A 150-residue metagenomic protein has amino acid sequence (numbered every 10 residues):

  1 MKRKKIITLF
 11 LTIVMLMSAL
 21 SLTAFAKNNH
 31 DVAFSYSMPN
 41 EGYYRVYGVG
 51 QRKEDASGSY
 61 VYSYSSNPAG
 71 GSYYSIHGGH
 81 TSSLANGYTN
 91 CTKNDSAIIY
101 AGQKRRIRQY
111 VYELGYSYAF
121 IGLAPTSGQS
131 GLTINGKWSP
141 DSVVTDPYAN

Functional and structural regions predicted by a protein language model:
M1-R52: N-terminal prepro-regions of secreted/extracellular proteins
E41-R52, A97-Y116: Beta-sandwich interaction modules
Q51-K53, S63-N67: Non-cytosolic beta-sheet module surface loops
E54-A56, S72: The transition from N-terminal targeting/processing segments to the mature protein
S57-Y62, V111-Q129: Noncatalytic modules at the cell exterior or secretory-pathway interfaces, chiefly beta-strand-rich lectin/adhesion
A69-T89: Short, surface-exposed beta-strand/strand-loop-strand elements in extracellular ectodomains
G71-Y74, G128-Y148: Edge beta-strands of jelly-roll/beta-sandwich modules across compartments, strongly enriched in secreted/luminal
N90, D95-S96: N-terminal acidic leader/helix
